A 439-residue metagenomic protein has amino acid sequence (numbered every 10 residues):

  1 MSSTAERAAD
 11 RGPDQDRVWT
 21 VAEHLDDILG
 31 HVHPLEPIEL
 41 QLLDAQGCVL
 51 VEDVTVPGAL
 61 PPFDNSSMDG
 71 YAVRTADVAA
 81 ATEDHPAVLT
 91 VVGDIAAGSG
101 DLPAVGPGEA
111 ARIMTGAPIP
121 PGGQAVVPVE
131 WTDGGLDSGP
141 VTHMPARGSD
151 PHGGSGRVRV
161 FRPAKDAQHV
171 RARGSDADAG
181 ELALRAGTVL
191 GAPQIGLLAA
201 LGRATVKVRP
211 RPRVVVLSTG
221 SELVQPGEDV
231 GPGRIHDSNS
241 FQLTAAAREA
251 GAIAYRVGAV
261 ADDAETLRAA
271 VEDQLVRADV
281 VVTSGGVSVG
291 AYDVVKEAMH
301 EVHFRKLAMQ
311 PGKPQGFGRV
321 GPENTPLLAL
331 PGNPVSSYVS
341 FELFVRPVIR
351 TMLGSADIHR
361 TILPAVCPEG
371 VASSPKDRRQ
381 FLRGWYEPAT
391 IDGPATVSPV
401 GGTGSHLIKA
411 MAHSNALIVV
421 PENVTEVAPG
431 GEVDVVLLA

Functional and structural regions predicted by a protein language model:
M1-A9, P13-A22, A204-L330, P334-S340: Helix-rich terminal scaffold detector
M1-E83, L89, R112, T142-H143 (+2 more regions): Short, low-complexity N-terminal leaders and the immediately following helix N-cap/first helix
S2-W19, A72-G258, T396-V397, G401-G402 (+2 more regions): Short, glycine/charged-enriched hinge/interface segments at domain edges or termini
D16-E23, P37-L40, D44, M68 (+21 more regions): Conserved active-site and cofactor/substrate-binding residues in soluble primary-metabolism enzymes
I28-L35, L201-A204, L223, A246 (+8 more regions): Change "in soluble alpha/beta enzymes" to "in soluble alpha/beta proteins
I38, L42-L43, E52, N65 (+4 more regions): Flexible glycine/proline-rich
S66, G106, V127, V276 (+1 more regions): Structured loop/turn residues at beta-strand edges in well-structured enzyme cores
